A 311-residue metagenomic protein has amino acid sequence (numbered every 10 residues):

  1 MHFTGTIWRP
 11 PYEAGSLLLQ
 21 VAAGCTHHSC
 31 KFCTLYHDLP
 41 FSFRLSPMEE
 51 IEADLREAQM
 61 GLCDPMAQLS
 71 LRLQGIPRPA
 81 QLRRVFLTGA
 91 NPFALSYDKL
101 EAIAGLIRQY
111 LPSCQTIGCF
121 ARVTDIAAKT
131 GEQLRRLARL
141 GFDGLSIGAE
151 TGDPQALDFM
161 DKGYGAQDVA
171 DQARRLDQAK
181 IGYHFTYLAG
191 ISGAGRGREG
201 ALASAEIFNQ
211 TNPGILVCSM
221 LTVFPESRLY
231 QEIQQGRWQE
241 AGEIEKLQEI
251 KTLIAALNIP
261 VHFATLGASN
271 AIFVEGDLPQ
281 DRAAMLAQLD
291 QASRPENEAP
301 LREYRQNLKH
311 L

Functional and structural regions predicted by a protein language model:
M1-E13, N209-L311: Auxiliary Fe-S-binding modules of radical SAM enzymes
T6-A53, E57-M60, D64: Canonical Radical SAM [4Fe-4S] cluster-binding loop centered on the CxxxCxxC motif and its immediate flanking residues
L17-L19, V85, I117-C119, L145-I147 (+3 more regions): Hydrophobic faces of well-ordered beta-strands that scaffold small-molecule active sites in alpha/beta enzyme cores
C25, C33, I51, L87 (+5 more regions): Conserved, mostly hydrophobic/aromatic
F41, P154-F159, R228, I272-V274: A short acidic, helix-capping loop that chelates divalent metal ions and anchors anionic groups
A58-A179: Conserved SAM/AdoMet-binding glycine-rich loop
T124, G152-A156, L176-G200, S219-P225 (+1 more regions): Conserved strand-turn element in the central/C-terminal portion of the radical SAM core barrel that lines
K129-L134, S192-Q210: Catalytic cores of alpha/beta
